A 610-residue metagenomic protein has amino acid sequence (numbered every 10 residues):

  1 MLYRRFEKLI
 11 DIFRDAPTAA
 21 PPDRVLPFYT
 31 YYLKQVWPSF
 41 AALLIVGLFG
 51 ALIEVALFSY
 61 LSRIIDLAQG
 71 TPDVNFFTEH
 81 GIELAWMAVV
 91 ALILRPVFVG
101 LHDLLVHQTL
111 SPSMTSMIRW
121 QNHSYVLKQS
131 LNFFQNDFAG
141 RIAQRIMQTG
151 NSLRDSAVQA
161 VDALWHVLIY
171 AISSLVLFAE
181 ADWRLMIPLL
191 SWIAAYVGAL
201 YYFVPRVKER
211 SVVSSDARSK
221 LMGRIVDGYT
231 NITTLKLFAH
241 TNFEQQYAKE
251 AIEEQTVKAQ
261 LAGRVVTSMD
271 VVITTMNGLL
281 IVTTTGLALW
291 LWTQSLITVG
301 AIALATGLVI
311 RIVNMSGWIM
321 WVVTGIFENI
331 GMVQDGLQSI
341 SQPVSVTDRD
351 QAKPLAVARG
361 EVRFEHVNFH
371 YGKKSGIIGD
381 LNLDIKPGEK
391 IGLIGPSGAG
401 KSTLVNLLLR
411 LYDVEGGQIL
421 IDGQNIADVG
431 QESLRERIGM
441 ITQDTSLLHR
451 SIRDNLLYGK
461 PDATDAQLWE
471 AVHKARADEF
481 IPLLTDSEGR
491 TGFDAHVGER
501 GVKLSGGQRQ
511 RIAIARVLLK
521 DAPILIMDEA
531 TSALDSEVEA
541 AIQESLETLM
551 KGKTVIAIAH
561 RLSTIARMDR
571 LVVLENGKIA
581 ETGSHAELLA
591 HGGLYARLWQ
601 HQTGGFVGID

Functional and structural regions predicted by a protein language model:
M1-E54, Q69-A88, H102-L110, S124 (+7 more regions): Membrane-integrated ABC transporters
D11-P22, V46, I53-D66, A91-Q135 (+11 more regions): Juxtamembrane helix-loop junctions of ABC transporter transmembrane domains
T30, K34-W37, L131-N132, Q148-A157 (+8 more regions): An intracellular "coupling" helix at the cytosolic face of ABC transporter transmembrane type-1 domains
Q35, S39-L52, A91-L94, Q159-V213 (+2 more regions): Transmembrane helices of ABC transporter permease
P38-R63, L84, A88, V106-H107 (+6 more regions): Alpha-helical segments in transporter systems
T71-P72, F77, L177-A194, V265-Q334 (+1 more regions): Helix-loop-helix
L355-D610: ABC-type nucleotide-binding domain
